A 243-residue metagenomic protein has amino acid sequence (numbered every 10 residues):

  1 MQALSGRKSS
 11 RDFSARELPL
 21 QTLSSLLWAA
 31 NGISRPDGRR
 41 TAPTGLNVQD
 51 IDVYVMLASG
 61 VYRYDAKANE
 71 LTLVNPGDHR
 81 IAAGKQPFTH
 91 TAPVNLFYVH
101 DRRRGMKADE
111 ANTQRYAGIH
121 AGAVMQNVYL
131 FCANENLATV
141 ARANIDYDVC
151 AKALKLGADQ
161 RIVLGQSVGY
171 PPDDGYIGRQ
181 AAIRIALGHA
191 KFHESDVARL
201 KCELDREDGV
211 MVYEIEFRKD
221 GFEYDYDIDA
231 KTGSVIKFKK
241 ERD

Functional and structural regions predicted by a protein language model:
M1-A92: N-terminal amphipathic, basic helical "cap/leader" segment at the start of enzyme domains
R7, L26, V53, V94-Y98 (+2 more regions): Small-aliphatic-rich amphipathic alpha-helix that forms the alpha element of a beta-alpha
L23, L27, M125, Y147 (+1 more regions): Extracytoplasmic/secreted envelope proteins and their assembly/folding machinery, especially bacterial periplasmic
N31, A58-G60, K67, V99-R103 (+5 more regions): Solvent-exposed coil/turn segments that connect beta secondary-structure elements in extracytoplasmic/periplasmic
D37-G45, L137-N144, E194-D205: Surface-exposed patches in mature extracellular/periplasmic domains of secreted proteins
V48-A58, E194-D243: Exposed beta-strand-loop-beta-strand "reactive/processing" segments of non-cytosolic proteins
K155-D173: A glycine-rich helix N-cap at a beta->alpha junction
D174-D205: Short, non-transmembrane alpha-helical segments in secretory-pathway proteins
